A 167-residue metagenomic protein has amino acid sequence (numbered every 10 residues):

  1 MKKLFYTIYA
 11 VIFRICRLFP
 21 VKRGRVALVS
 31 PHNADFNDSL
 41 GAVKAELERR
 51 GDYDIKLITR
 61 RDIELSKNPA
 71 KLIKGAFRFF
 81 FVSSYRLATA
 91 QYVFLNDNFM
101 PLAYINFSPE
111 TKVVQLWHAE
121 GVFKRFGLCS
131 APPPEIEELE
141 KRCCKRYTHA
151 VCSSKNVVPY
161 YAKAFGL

Functional and structural regions predicted by a protein language model:
M1-N33, K74: Membrane-proximal basic amphipathic "stem/tether" segments
A27-L167: Active-site and donor-binding regions of nucleotide-sugar-utilizing enzymes
